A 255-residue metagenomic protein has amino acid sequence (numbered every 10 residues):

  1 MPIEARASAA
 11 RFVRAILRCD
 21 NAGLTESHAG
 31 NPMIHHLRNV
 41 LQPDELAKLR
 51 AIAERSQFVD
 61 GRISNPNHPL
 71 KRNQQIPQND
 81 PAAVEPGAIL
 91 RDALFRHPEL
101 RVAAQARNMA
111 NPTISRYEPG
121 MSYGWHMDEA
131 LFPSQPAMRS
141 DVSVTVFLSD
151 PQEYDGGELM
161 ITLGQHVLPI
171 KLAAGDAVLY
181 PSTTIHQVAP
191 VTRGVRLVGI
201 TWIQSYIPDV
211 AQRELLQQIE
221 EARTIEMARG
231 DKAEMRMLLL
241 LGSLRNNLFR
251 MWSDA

Functional and structural regions predicted by a protein language model:
A15-I16: Mature extracytoplasmic/luminal segments of secretory-pathway proteins
S27-T113, L215-A255: Non-heme Fe(II)/2-oxoglutarate
P98-G199, I203-Q217: Catalytic core of non-heme Fe(II) oxygenases with the double-stranded beta-helix
